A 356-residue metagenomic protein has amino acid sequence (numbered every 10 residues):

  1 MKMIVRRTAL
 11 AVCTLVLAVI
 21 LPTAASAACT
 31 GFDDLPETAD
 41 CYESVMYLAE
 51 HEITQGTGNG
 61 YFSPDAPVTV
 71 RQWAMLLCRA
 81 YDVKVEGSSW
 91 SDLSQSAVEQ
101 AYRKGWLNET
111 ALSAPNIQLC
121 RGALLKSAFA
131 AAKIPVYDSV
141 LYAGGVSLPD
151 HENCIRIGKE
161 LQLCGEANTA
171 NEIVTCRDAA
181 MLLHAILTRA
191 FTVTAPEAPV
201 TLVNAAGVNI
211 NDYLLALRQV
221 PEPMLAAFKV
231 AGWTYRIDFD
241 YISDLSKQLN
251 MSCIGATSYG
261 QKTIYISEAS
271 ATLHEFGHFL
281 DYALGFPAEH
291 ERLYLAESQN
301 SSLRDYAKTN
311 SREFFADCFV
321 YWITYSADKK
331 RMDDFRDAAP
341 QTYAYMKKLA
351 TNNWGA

Functional and structural regions predicted by a protein language model:
I4-S26: Sec-dependent N-terminal signal peptides of Gram-positive bacterial secreted proteins and lipoproteins
C13, E52, G60, G260-K262: Beta-strand-connecting loop/turn residues
A18-E197: N-terminal propeptides
G31-F32, I53, D212-V220: Export/targeting segments at the very N-terminus of extracytoplasmic proteins
D92, P149, V208-N211, L215 (+1 more regions): Alpha-helix boundary/N-cap detector
A198-I210: Fold-level signature of zinc-dependent metallopeptidase catalytic domains
V203, A216-A356: Active-site-flanking segments in enzyme catalytic domains
